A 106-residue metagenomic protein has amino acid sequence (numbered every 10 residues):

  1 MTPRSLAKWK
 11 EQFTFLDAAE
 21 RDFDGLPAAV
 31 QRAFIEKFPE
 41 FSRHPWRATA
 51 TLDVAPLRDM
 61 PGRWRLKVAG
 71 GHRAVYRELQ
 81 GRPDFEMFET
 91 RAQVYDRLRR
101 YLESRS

Functional and structural regions predicted by a protein language model:
M1-K10, R21-G25, T51, K67-R73 (+1 more regions): Enriched for short, Lys/Arg-rich terminal
Q12-D17: PIN/NYN-family metal-dependent endoribonuclease catalytic core
A18-R21, A29: Short S/T/G/P-rich N-terminal loop/turn motif that feeds into the first structured element of a domain
K37: PAPS/PAP-binding and catalytic site of the sulfotransferase fold
E40-K67: A short, surface-exposed loop/turn module that caps and links secondary-structure elements
